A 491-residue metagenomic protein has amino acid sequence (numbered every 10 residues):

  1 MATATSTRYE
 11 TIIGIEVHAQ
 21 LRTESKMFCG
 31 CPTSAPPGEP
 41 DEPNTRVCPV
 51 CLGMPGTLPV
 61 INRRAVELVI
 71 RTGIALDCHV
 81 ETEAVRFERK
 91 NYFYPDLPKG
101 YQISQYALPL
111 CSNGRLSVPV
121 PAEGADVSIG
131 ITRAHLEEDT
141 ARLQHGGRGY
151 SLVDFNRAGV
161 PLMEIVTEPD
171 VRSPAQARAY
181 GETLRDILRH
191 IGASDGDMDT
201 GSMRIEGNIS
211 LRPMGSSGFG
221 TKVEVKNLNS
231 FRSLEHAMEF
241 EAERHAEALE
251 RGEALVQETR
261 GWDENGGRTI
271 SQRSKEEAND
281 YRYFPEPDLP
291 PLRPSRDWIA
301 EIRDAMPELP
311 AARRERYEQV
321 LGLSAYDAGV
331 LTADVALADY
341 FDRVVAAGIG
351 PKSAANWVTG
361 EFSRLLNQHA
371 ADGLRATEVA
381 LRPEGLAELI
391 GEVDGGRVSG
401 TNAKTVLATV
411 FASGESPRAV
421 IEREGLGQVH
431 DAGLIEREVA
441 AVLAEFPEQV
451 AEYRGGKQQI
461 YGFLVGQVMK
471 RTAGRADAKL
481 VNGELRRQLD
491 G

Functional and structural regions predicted by a protein language model:
M1-E308, Q319, A325, A346-G350: Basic, nucleic-acid-interacting segments
R22, E243, A338, T359-N367 (+6 more regions): Amphipathic alpha-helical core segments of compact helical bundles
F155-V160, M198-I205, M214-S217, Q428-G491: C-terminal non-catalytic interaction appendages of large macromolecular assemblies
T200-P213, Y281-R282, E318-D342, P351-H369 (+3 more regions): Core structural elements
W298-A305, A312, D342-I349, L386-V398: Extended, non-catalytic structural segments that build the interaction scaffolds of large macromolecular assemblies
G322-L323, V345-A354, G395-V398, G455-Q459: Structural motif
G373-A387, G391, R397-R471: Strongly charged, low-complexity linkers/loops
